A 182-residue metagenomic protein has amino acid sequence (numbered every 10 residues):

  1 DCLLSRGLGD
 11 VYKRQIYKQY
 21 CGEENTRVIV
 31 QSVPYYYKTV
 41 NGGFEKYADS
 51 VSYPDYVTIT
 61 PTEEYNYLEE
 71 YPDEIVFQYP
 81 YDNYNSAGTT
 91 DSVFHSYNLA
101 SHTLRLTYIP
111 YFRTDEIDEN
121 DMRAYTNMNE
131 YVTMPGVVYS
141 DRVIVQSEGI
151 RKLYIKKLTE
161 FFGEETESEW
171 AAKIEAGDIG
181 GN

Functional and structural regions predicted by a protein language model:
D1-Q15: Single conserved hydrophobic/aromatic residue that forms the stacking wall/gate of nucleotide- or nucleobase-binding
K13-G177: Active-site and donor-binding regions of nucleotide-sugar-utilizing enzymes
N182: Donor-nucleotide binding loops and adjacent catalytic segments primarily of GT-B fold Leloir glycosyltransferases
